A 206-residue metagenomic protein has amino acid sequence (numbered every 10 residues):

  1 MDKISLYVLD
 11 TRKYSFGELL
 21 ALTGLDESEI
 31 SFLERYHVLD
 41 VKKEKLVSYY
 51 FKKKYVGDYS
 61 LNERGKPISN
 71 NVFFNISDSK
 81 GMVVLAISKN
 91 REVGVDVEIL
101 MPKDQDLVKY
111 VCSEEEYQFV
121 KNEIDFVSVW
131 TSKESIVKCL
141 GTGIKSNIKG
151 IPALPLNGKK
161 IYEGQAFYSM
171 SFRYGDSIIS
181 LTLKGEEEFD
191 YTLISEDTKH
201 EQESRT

Functional and structural regions predicted by a protein language model:
M1-T206: Core catalytic alpha/beta fold that binds nucleotide/phospho-ligands
